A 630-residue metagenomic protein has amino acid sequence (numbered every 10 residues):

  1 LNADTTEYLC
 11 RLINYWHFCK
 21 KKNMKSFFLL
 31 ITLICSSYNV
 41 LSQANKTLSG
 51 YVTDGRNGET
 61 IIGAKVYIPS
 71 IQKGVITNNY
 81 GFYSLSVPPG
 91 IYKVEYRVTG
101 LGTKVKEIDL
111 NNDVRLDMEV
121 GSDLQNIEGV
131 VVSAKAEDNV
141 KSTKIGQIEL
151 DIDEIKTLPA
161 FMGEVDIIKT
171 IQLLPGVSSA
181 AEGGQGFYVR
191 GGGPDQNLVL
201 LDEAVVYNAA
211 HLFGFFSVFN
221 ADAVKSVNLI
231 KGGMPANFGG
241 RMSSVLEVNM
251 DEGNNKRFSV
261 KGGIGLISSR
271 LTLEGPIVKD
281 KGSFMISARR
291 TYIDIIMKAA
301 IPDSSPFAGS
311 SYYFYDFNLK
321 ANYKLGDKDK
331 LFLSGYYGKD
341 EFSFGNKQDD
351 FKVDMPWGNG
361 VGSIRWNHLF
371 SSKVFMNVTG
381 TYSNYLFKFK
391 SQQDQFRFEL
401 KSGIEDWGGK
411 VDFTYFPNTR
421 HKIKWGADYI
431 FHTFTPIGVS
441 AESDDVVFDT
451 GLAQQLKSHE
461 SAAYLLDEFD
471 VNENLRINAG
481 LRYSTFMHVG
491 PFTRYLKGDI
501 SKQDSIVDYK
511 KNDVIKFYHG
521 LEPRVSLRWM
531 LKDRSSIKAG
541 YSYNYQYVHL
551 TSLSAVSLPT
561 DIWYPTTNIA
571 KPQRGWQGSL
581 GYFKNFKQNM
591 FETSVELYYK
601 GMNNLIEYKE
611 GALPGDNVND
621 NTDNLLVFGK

Functional and structural regions predicted by a protein language model:
S42-G129, S133: Periplasm-facing N-terminal accessory domains of Gram-negative outer-membrane beta-barrel systems
T47, G265-R290, S304-E341, D354-M376 (+3 more regions): Transmembrane beta-barrel wall of Gram-negative outer-membrane proteins
G102, S133-M234, D251-E252: Periplasmic N-terminal accessory/gating domains of Gram-negative outer-membrane beta-barrel systems
M118, L173-L174, V218-S259, R270-T272 (+1 more regions): A beta-strand signature from Gram-negative outer-membrane beta-barrel systems, especially the internal plug domain
Q172, F351-L369, G451-S458, K516 (+3 more regions): Outer-membrane beta-barrel signature, preferentially recognizing the C-terminal barrel domain of Gram-negative
K328-D406, D444, D449-L456, P559: Flexible loop and strand-edge segments within Gram-negative outer membrane beta-barrel domains
L386-F387, T433-D445, D449, M487-D504 (+3 more regions): Surface-exposed extracellular loop regions of Gram-negative outer-membrane beta-barrel proteins, predominantly
A427-R534, Y547: Signature of Gram-negative outer-membrane beta-barrel scaffolds
